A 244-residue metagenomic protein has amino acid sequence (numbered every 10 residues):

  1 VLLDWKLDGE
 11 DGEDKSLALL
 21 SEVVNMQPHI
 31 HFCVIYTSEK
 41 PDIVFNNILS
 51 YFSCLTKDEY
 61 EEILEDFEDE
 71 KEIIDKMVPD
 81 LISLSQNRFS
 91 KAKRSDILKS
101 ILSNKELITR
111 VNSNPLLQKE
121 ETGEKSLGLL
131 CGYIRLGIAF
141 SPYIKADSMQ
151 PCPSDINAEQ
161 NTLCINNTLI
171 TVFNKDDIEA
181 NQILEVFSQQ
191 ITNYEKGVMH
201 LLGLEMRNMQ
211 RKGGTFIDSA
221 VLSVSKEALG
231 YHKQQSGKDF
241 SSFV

Functional and structural regions predicted by a protein language model:
L2-A228, H232, K238-D239: Extended charged low-complexity segments that act as oligomerization/scaffolding linkers
